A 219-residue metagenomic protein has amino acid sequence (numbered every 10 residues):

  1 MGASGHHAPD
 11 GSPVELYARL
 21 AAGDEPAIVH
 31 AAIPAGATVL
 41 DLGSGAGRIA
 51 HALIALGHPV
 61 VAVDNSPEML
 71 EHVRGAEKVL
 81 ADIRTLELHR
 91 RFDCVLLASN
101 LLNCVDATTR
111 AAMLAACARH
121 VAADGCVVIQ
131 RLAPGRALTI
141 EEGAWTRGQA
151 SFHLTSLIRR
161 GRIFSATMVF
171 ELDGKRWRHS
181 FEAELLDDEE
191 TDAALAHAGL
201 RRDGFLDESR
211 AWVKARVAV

Functional and structural regions predicted by a protein language model:
M1-A35: Conserved class I S-adenosyl-L-methionine
G36-G45: Conserved class I S-adenosyl-L-methionine
A46-T85: Class I SAM-dependent methyltransferase SAM/SAH-binding core
E87-C94: A short acidic, Gly/Pro-enriched loop at the edge of an enzyme's catalytic core that lines a small-molecule cofactor
A98-N100: Residues lining the SAM
A107, V128-E190: SAM-dependent methyltransferase
A111-A123: A short glycine-rich, Lys/Arg-flanked "PGG" loop and its adjoining helix->strand segment in the class I
E190, A194-V219: C-terminal lobe and adjacent flexible extensions of AdoMet/dcAdoMet transferase-like proteins
